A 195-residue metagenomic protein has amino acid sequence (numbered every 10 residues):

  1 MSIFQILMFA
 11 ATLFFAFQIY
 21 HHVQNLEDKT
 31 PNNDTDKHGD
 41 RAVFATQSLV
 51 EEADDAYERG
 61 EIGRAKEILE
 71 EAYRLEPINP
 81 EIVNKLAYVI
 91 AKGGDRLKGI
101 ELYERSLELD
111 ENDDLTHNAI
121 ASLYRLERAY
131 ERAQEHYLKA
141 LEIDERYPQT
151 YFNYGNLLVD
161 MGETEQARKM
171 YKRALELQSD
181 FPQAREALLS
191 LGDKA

Functional and structural regions predicted by a protein language model:
M1-A45: Long, contiguous interaction/recruitment modules in multidomain scaffold/adaptor proteins
D36-K98: Alpha-helical segment of the N-proximal tetratricopeptide repeat
T46, P80-E81, D114-L115, P148-Q149 (+1 more regions): Helix-start (N-cap) detector for alpha-helical repeat units in TPR-like alpha-solenoids, especially tetratricopeptide
A56, I68, V83-I90, L102 (+5 more regions): TPR/Sel1-like alpha-solenoid repeat signature
E71-A72, R105-S106, K139-A140, R173-A174: Canonical positions in the second alpha-helix
